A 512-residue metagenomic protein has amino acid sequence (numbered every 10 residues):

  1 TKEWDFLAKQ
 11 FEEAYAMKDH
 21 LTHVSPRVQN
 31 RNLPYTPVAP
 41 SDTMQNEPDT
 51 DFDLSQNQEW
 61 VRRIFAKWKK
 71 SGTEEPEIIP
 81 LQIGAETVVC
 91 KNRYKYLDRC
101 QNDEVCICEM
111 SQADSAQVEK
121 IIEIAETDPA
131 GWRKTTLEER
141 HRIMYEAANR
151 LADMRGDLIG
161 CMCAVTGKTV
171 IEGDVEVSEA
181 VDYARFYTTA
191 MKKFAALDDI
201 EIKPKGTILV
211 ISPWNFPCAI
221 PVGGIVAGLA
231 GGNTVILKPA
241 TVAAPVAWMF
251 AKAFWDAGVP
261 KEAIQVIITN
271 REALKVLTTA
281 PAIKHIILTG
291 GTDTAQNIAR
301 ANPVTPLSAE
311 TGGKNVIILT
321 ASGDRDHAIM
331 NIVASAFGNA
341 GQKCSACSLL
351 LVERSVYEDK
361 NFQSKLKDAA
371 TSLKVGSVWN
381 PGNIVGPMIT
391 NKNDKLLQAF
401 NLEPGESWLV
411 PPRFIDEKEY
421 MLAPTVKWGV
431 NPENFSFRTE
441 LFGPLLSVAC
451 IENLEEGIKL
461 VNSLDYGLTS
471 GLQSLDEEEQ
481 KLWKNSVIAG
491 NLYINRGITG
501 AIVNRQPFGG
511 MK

Functional and structural regions predicted by a protein language model:
T1-A66, K70-T73, I171, S178-K193 (+13 more regions): C-terminal segments
K2-A164, F186, V448-E452, A501: Short, structured beta/alpha segment
K2-F6, C100-A113, Q117-Y145, R155 (+8 more regions): Conserved C-terminal structural/oligomerization subdomain of aldehyde/semialdehyde dehydrogenase
D5, V118, R150-L151, T169-V170 (+11 more regions): Flexible loop/turn segments at secondary-structure boundaries
T127-K134, N149-D153, D157-G160, A164 (+7 more regions): Conserved helix-loop functional segments at active or binding sites
C163, G167-V170, T189-H327, I451: Rossmann-like NAD(P) dinucleotide-binding subdomain of oxidoreductase/dehydrogenase enzymes
A184, A247-F250, L277, I298 (+3 more regions): Hydrophobic packing residues within well-ordered alpha-helices of enzyme cores
A253, G258, A280-P281, H285 (+4 more regions): ALDH superfamily catalytic-core signature
